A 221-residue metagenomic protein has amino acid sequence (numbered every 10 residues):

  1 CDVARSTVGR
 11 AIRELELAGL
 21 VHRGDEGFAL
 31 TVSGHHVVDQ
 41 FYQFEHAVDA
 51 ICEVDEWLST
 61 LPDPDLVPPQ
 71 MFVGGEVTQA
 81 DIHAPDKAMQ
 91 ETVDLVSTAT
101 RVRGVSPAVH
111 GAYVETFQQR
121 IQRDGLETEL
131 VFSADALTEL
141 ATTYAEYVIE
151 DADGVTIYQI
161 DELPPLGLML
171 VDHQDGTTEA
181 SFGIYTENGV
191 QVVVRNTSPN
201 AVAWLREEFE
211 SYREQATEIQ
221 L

Functional and structural regions predicted by a protein language model:
C1-F44: Basic, Lys/Arg-rich alpha-helical nucleic-acid-recognition elements, primarily the DNA-binding modules of transcription
T31, H110, S133: Residue-level signal for threonine
G34-L61: Conserved segment of winged-helix/HTH DNA-binding domains
C52-L130: PLD-like (HKD) phosphodiesterase/transphosphatidyltransferase domain
S106, F132-A134, I184: Short beta-strand/turn micro-motifs composed of small residues that flank or help shape donor/cofactor-binding pockets
G111, E162-P165, G189: Short acidic/glycine-enriched loop/turn segments that link adjacent beta-strands
A134-Q174: HKD-type phospholipase D/PLD-like phosphodiesterase module
D172-L221: Amphipathic alpha-helical interface segments
